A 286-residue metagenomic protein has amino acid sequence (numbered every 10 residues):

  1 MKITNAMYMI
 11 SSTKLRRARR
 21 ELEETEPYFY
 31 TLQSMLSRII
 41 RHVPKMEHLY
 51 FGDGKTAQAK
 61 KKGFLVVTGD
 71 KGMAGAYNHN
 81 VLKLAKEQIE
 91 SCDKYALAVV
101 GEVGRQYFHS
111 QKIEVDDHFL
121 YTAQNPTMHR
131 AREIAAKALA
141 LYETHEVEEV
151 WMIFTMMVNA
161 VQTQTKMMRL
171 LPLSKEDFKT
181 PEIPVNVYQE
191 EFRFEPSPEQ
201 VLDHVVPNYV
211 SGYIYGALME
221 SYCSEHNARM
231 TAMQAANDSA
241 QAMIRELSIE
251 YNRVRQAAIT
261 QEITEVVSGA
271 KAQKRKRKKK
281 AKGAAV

Functional and structural regions predicted by a protein language model:
M1-V286: C-terminal beta-strand-loop-alpha-helix "lid" module of Rossmann-like NAD(P)-dependent dehydrogenases
